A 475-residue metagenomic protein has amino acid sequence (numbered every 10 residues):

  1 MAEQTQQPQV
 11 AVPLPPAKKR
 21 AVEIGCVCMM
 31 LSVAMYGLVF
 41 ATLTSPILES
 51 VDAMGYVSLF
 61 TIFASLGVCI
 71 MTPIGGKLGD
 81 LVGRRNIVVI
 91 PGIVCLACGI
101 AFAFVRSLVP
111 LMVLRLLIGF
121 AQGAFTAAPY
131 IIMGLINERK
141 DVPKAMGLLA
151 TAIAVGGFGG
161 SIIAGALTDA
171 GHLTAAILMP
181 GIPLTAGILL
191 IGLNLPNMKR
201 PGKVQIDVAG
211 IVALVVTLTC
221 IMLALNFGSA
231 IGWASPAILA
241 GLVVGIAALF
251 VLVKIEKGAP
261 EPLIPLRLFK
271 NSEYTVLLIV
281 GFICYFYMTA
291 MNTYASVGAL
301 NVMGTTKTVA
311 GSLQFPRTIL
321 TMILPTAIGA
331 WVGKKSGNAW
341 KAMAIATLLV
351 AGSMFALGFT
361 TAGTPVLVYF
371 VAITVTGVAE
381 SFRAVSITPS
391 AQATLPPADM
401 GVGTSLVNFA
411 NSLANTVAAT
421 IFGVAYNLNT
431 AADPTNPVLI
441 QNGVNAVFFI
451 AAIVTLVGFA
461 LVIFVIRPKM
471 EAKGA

Functional and structural regions predicted by a protein language model:
M1-K18, V465-A475: Intrinsic disorder in cytosolic terminal tails and internal cytosolic loops of multi-pass membrane transporters
R20-Y36, F40-T42, G55, T61-F63 (+4 more regions): 12-transmembrane solute porter fold
V33, T61-A64, V68, C95 (+10 more regions): Structural signature of transmembrane alpha-helices in multi-pass secondary transporters
L38-A41, A127-Y130, L148, I153-G165 (+4 more regions): Glycine/proline-centered helix-kink
I47-L48, L78-G79, I163-G171, L225 (+3 more regions): Interfacial helix-cap and linker-helix signal at transmembrane-aqueous boundaries of multi-pass secondary transporters
D52, L81-G83, N137-K140, A170-H172 (+3 more regions): Membrane-helix interface residues
T72-V208: Helix-loop-helix hairpins in multi-pass membrane proteins, especially solute transporters
G165, D169-V280, Y287: Hydrophobic transmembrane-helix bundles of small-molecule transporters
